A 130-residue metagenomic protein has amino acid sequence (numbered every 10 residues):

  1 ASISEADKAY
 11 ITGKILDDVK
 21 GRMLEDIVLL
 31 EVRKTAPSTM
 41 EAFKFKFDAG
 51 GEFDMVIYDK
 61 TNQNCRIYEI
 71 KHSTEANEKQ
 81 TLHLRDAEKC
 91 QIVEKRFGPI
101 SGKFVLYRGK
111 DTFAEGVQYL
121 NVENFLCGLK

Functional and structural regions predicted by a protein language model:
A1-K130: A cross-kingdom feature that marks ATP-driven nucleic-acid transaction machinery
